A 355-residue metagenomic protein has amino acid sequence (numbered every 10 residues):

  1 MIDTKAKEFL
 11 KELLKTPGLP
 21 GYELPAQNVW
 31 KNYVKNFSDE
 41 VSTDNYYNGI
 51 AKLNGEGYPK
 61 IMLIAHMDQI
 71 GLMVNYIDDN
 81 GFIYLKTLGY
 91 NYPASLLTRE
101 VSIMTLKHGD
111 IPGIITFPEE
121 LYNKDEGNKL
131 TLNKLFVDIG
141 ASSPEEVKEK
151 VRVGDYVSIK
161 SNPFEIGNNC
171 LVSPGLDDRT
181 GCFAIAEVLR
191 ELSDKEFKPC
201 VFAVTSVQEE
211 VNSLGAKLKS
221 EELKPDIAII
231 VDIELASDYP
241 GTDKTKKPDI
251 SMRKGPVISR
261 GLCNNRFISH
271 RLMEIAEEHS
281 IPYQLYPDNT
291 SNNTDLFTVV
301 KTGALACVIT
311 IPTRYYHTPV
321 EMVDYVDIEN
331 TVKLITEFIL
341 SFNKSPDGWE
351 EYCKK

Functional and structural regions predicted by a protein language model:
M1-K355: N-terminal hydrophobic/helix-forming segments and targeting peptides
